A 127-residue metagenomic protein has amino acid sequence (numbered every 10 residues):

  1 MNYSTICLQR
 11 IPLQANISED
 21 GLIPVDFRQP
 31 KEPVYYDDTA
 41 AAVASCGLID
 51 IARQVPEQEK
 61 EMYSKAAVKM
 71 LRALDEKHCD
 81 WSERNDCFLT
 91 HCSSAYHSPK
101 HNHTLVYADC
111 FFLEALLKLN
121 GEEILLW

Functional and structural regions predicted by a protein language model:
M1-W127: Glycan-recognition and catalytic cores of secretory/periplasmic carbohydrate-active enzymes
